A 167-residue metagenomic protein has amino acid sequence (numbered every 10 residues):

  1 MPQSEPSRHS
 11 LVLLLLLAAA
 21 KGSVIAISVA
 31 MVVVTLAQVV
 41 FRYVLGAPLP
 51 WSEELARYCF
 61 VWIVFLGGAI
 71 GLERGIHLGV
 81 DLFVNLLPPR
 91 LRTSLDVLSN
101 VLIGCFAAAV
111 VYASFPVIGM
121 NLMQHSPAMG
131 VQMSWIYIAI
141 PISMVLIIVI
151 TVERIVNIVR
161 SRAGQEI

Functional and structural regions predicted by a protein language model:
M1-I167: Alpha-helical transmembrane segments and membrane-interface helix-loop junctions in multi-pass membrane proteins
